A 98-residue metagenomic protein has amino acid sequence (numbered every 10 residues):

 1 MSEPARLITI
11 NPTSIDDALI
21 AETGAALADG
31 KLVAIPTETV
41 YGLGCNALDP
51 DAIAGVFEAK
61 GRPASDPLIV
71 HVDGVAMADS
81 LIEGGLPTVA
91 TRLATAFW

Functional and structural regions predicted by a protein language model:
M1-W98: Active-site-adjacent structural elements in enzyme catalytic cores
